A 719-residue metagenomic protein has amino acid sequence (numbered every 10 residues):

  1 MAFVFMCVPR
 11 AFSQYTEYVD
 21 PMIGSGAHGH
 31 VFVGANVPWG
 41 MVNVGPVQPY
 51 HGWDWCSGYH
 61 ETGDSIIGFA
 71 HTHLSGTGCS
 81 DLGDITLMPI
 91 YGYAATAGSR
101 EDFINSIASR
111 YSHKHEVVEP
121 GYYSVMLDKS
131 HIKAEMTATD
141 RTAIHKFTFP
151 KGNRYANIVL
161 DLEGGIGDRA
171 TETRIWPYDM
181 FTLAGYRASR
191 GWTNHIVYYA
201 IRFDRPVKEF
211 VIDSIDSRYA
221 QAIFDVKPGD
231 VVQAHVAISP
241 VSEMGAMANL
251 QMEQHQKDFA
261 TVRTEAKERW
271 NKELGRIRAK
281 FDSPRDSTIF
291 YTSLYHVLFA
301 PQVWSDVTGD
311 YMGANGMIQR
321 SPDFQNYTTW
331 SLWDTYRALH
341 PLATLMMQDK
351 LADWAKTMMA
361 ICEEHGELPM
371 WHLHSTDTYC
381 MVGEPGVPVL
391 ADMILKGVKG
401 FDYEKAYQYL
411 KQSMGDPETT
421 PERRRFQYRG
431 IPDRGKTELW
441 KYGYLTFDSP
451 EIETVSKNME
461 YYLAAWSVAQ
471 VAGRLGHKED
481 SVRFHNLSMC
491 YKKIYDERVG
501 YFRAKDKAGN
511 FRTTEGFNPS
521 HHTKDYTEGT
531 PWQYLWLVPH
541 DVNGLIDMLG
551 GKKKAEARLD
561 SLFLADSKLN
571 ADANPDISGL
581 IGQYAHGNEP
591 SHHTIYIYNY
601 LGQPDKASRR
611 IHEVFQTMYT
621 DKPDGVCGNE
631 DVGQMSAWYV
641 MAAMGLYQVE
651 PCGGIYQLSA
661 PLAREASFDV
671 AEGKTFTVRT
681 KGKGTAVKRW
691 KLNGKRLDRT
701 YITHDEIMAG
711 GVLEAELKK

Functional and structural regions predicted by a protein language model:
M1-Q14: Bacterial Sec-dependent N-terminal signal peptides
Q14-P388, I394-M459, S467-K493, V499-F502 (+8 more regions): Accessory carbohydrate-recognition regions in carbohydrate-active enzymes
A464: ATP-dependent phospho-/nucleotidyl transfer catalytic cores
